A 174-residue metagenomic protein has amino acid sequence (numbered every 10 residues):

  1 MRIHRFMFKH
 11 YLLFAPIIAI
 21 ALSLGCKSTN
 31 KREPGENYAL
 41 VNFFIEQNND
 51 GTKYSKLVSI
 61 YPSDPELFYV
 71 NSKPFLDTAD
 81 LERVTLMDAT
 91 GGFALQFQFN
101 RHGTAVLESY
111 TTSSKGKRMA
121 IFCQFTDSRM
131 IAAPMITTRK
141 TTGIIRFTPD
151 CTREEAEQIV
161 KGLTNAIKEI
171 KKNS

Functional and structural regions predicted by a protein language model:
M1-L24: Sec-dependent bacterial lipoprotein signal peptides
R2, C26-S174: Structural signature of multi-pass, alpha-helical inner-membrane proteins
